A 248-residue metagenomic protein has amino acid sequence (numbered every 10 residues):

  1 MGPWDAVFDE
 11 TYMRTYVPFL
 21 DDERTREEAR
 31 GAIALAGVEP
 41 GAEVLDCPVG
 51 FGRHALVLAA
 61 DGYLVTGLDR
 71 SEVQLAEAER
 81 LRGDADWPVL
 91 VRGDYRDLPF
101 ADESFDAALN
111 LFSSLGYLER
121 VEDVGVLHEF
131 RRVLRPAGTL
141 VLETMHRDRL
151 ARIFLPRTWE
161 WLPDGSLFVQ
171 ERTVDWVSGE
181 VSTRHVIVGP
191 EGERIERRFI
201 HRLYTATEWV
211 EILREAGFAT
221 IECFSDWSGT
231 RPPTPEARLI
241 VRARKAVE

Functional and structural regions predicted by a protein language model:
M1-A42: Conserved class I S-adenosyl-L-methionine
G41-G50: Conserved class I S-adenosyl-L-methionine
R53-D97: Class I SAM-dependent methyltransferase SAM/SAH-binding core
R96-A107: A short acidic, Gly/Pro-enriched loop at the edge of an enzyme's catalytic core that lines a small-molecule cofactor
D106-E122: A short SAM/SAH-binding and catalytic strip from SAM-dependent methyltransferases
V121, V141-I212: SAM-dependent methyltransferase
V124-P136: A short glycine-rich, Lys/Arg-flanked "PGG" loop and its adjoining helix->strand segment in the class I
A206-E248: C-terminal lobe and adjacent flexible extensions of AdoMet/dcAdoMet transferase-like proteins
